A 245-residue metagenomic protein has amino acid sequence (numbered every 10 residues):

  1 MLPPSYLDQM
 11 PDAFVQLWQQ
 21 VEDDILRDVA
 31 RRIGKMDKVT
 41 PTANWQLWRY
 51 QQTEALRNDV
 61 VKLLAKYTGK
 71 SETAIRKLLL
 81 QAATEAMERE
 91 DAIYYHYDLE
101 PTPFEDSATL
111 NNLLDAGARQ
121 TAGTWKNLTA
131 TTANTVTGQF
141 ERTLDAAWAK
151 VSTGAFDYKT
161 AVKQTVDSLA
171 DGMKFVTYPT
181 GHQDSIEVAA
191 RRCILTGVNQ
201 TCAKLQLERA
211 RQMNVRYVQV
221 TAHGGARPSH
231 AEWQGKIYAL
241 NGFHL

Functional and structural regions predicted by a protein language model:
M1-T177: N-terminal leader/targeting and assembly helices and adjacent pre-domain segments
V166-S168, V176, H182-L245: Acidic, glycine-rich two-metal-ion catalytic cores of nucleic acid-processing enzymes
